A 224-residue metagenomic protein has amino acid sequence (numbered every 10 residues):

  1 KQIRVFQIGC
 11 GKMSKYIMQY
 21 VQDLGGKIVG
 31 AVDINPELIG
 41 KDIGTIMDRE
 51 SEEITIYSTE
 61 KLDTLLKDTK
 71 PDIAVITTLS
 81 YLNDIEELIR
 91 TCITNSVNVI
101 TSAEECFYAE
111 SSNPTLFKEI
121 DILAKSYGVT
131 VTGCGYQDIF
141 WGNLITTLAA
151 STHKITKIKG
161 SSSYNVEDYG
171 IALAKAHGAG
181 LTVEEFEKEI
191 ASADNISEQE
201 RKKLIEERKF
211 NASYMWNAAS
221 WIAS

Functional and structural regions predicted by a protein language model:
K1-D48: N-terminal Rossmann-like dinucleotide-binding module
R4, I8-K12, A150-S224: Active-site-lining helix/loop region of Rossmann-like oxidoreductase modules
I34, L79, E104-F107, Y136-Q137 (+1 more regions): Short, ordered loop/turn segments at secondary-structure junctions
N35-T69: Conserved N-terminal Rossmann-fold NAD(P) cofactor-binding segment
T64-I73, L82-E104: Rossmann-fold NAD(P) dinucleotide-binding segment
T101-S102, V131-C134, K159-G160: General beta-strand structural signal in soluble alpha/beta enzymes
E104-V129: Rossmann-fold NAD(P)-binding glycine/threonine-rich loop
K125-K154: Short alpha-helices
